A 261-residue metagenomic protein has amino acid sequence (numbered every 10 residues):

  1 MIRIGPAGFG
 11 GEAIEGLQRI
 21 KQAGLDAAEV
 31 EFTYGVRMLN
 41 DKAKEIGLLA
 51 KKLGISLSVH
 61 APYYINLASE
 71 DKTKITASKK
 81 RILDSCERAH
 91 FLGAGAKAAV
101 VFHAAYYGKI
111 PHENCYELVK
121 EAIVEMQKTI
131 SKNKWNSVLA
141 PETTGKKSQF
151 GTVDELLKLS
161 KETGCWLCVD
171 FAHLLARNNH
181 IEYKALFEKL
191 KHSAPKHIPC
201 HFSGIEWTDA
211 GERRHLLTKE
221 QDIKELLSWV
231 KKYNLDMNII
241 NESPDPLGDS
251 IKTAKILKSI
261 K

Functional and structural regions predicted by a protein language model:
M1-A61, I65-D84: N-terminal pre-domain/capping segments
P6-G10, V30-Y34, V59-Y63, F102-A104 (+4 more regions): A cross-domain feature marking catalytic cores of carbohydrate-active enzymes and several ubiquitous metabolic/repair
F9-I14, F32-K42, N66-S69, G108-I110 (+3 more regions): Acidic-and-aromatic substrate-binding clefts and catalytic sites of carbohydrate-active enzymes
L17-G24, L39-S58, D84-G95, Q127-K134 (+3 more regions): Acidic (Asp/Glu)-rich catalytic clusters
I20, A28, H60, S78 (+5 more regions): Conserved, mostly hydrophobic/aromatic
D41-L48, I75, K79-I82, Y116-K120 (+3 more regions): Charged helix-capping and loop-helix junction motifs
K51-K52, L67-V169, A176: Active-site acidic/histidine proton-transfer and metal-coordination neighborhood in alpha/beta enzyme cores
G164-W166, L175-K261: Histidine-acidic metal/acid-base catalytic patches
